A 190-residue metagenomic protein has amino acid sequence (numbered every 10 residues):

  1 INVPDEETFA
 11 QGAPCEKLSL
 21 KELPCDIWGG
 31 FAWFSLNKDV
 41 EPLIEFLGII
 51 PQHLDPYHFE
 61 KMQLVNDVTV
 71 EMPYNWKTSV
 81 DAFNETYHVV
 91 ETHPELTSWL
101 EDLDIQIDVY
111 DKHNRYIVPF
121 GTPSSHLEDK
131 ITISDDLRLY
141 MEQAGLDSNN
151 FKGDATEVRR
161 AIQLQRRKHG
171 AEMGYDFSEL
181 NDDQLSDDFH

Functional and structural regions predicted by a protein language model:
I1-P14: Long, hydrophobic, well-ordered secondary-structure blocks that form the structural core and pocket-lining surfaces
A13-K17, L23-P24: Short Gly/Pro-enriched turn/cap motifs at secondary-structure boundaries
L23-H190: C-terminal catalytic domain of Rieske-type non-heme iron oxygenases
